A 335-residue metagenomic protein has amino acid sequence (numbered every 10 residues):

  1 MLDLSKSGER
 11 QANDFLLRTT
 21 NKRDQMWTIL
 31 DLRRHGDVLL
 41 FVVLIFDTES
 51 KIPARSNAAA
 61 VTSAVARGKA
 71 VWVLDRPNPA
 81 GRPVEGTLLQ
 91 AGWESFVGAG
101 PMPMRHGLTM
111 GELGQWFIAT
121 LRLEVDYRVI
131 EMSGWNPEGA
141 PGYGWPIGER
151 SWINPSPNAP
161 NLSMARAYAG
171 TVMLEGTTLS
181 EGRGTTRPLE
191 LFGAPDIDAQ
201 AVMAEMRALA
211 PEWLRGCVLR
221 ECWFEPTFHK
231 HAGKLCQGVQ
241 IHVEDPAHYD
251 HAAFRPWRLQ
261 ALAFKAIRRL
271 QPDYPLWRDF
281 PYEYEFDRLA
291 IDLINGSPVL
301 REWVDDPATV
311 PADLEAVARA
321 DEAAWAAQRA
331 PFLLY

Functional and structural regions predicted by a protein language model:
F15-R33: Glycine-rich, highly charged phosphate/nucleotide-binding loops
V42-I45, L74-P77, M132-S133, A194 (+2 more regions): Active-site-proximal beta-strand/loop segments in catalytic clefts of secreted hydrolases
I45-S56: Glycine/threonine-rich flexible loop motifs
A64-A70: A short helix->loop->beta-strand "cap" motif at the edges of active sites that frequently abuts
W72-E94: Glycine-rich, charge-decorated loop segments at or immediately adjacent to ligand/cofactor-binding or catalytic sites
E94-Y168: Conserved anion/nucleotide-ligand pocket segment
W135-P137, P141-T227, H231: Glycine-rich, aromatic-lined ligand/substrate-binding cores of catalytic and carbohydrate-binding domains
G193-E315: Conserved functional hotspot residues or short segments at active or partner-binding sites across diverse domains
